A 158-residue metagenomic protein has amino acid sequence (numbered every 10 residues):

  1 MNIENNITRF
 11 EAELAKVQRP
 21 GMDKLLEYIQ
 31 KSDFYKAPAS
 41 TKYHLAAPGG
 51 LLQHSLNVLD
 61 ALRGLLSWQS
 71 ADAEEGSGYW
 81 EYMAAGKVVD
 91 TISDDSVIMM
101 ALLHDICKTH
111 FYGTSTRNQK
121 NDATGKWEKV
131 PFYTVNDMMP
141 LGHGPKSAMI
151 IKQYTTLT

Functional and structural regions predicted by a protein language model:
M1-A37, T41: Non-catalytic interface/linker regions that flank or bridge core catalytic/transmembrane domains
E11, L59, R63, A148-K152: Amphipathic alpha-helical segments within well-ordered protein domains
P20, Y35-A39, A61-L62, D72 (+3 more regions): Generic marker of "main functional regions" within proteins
L26-M83, K87-D90: A glycine-rich, hydrophobic loop/mini-helix early in the fold
K42-P48, Q53-H54, G78-T158: Divalent metal-dependent catalytic cores for phosphoryl transfer on phosphate-bearing substrates
